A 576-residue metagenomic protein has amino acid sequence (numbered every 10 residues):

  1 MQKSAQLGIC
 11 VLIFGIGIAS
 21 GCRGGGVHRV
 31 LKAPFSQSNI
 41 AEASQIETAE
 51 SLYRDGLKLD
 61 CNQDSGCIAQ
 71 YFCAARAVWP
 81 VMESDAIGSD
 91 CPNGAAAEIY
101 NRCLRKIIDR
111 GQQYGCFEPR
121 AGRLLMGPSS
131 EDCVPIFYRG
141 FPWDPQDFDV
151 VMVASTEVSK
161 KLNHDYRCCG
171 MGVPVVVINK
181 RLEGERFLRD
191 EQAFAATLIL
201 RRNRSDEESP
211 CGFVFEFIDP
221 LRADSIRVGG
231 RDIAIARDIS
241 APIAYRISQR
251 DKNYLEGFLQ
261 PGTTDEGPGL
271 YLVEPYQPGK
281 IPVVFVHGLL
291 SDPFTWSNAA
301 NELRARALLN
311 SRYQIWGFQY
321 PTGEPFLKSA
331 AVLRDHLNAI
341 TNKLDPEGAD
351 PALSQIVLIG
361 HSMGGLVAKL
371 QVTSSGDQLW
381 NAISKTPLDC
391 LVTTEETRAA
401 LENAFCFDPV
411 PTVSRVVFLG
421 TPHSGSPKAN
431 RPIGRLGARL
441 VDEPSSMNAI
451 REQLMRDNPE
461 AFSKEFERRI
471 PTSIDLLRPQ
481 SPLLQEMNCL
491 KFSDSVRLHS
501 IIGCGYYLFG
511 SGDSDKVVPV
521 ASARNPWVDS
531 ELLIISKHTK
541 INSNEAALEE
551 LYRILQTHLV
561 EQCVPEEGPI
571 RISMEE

Functional and structural regions predicted by a protein language model:
M1-I9: Bacterial N-terminal signal peptides that target proteins for export
I9-G17: Bacterial N-terminal signal peptides
C22-V283, D292-N298, Q314-G317, V560-E576: Flexible, membrane-associating and regulatory peripheral segments of lipid-active enzymes
G56-L59, E83-A95, V283-L289, F318-R469 (+1 more regions): Serine-dependent carboxylesterase/thioesterase catalytic core of lipase-like alpha/beta-hydrolase/SGNH enzymes
Q277-P278, L308-R312, E347-L353, D408-T412 (+1 more regions): Short helix-terminating capping/connector loops at secondary-structure junctions
S297-Y313: Short amphipathic alpha-helix adjacent to the substrate-entry channel of hydrolases
L303, A307, L344, Q371 (+3 more regions): Active-site catalytic pocket residues across diverse enzymes, especially alpha/beta-hydrolases
L440-E576: C-terminal subdomain of alpha/beta-hydrolase-fold enzymes, centered on the catalytic histidine and its supporting
